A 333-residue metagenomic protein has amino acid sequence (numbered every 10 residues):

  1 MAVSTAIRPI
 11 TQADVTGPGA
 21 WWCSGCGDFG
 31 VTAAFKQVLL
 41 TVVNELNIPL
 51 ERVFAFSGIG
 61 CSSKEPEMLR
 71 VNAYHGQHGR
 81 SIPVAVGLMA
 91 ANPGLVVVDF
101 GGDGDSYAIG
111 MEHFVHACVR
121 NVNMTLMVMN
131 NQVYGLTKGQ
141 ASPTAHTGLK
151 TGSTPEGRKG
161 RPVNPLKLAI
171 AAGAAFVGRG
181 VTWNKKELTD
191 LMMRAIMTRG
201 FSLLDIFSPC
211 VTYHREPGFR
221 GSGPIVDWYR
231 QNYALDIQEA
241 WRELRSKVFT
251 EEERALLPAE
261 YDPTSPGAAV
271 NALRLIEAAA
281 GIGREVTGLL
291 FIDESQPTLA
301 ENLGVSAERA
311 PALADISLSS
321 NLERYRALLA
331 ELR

Functional and structural regions predicted by a protein language model:
M1-L95, I316, S320-L332: Thiamine diphosphate
M1-R8, G17-P18, C210-R333: Flexible, low-complexity linker and terminal segments
W22-S24, D99-G101, F176-V181: Short catalytic-loop micro-motif centered on adjacent basic/acidic residues
C26-A34, L50, G79, P83 (+6 more regions): Conserved active-site and cofactor/substrate-binding residues in soluble primary-metabolism enzymes
P49-V53, L203, V286: Flexible, glycine/charged-enriched surface loops at secondary-structure junctions
A55-F56, L126-N130, L289-I292: Short internal beta-strands
I59-G135, T189: Thiamine diphosphate
A108-M124, M129, V133-I276: Glycine-rich ThDP/TPP pyrophosphate-binding loop and its adjacent helix/strand module within ThDP-dependent enzymes
